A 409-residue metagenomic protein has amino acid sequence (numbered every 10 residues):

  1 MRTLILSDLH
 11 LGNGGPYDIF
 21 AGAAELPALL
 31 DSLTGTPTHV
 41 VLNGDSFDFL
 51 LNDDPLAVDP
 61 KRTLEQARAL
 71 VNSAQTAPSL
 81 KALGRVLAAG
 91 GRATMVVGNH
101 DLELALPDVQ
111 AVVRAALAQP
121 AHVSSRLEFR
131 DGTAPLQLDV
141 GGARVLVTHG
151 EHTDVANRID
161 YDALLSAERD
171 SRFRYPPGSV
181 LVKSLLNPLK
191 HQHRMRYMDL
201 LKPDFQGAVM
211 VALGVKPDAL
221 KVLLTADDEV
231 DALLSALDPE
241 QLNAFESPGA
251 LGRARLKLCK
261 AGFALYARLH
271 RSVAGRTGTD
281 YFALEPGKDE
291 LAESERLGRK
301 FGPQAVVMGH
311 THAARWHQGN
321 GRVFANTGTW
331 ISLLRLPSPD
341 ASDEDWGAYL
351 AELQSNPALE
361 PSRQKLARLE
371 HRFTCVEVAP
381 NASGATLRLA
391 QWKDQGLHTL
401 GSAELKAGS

Functional and structural regions predicted by a protein language model:
M1-S409: Extended recognition/assembly regions associated with phosphoester-bond processing machinery
